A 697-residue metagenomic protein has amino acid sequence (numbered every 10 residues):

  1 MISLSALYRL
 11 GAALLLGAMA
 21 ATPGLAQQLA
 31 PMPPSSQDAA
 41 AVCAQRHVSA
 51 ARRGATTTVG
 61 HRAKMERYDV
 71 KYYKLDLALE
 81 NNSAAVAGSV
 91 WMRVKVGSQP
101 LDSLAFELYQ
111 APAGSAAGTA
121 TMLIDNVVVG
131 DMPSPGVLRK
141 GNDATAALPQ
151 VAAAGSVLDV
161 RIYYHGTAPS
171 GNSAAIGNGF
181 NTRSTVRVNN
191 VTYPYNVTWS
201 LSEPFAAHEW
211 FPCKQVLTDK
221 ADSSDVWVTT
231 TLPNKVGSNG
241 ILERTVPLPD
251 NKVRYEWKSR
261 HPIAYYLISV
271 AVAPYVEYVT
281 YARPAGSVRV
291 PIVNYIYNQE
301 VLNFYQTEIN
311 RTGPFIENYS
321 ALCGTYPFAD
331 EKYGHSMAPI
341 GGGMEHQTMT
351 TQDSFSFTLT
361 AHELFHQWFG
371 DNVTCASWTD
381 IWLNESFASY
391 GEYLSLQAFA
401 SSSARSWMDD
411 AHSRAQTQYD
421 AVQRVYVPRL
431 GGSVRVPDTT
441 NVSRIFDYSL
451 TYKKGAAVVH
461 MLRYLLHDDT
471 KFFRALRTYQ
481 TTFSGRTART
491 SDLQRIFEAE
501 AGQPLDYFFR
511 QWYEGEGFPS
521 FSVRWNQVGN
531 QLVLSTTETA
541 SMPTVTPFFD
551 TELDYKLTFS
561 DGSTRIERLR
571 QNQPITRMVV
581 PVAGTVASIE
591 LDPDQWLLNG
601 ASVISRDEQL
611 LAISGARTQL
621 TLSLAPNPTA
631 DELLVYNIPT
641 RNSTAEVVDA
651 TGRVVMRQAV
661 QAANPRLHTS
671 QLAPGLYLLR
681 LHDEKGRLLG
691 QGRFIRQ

Functional and structural regions predicted by a protein language model:
T22, S614-A625, T629-Q697: C-terminal outer-membrane/trafficking sorting elements
Q27-A87, W91, L505-Y507, Q511: N-terminal, polar/Ser/Thr-rich
Q28-A40, A111-V186, V579-A583, W596: A surface-exposed beta-strand-loop module
M32-A55, K64, Y163-A273: Extended, low-hydrophobicity, Ser/Thr/Pro/Gly-biased non-transmembrane segments
G88, E203, K214-A361, Y390: Hydrophobic helix-coil surface modules that form long, contiguous segments used for peptide/substrate interaction
T350-S413, L476: Zinc-dependent metallopeptidase catalytic helix centered on the HExxH motif and its immediate flanking segment
E385, S389-A457, M461, F483: Acidic/His/Gly-enriched intrinsically disordered linker/tail segments that often contain short helix/coil "MoRF-like"
T439, Y448-L534: Amphipathic alpha-helical substructures
